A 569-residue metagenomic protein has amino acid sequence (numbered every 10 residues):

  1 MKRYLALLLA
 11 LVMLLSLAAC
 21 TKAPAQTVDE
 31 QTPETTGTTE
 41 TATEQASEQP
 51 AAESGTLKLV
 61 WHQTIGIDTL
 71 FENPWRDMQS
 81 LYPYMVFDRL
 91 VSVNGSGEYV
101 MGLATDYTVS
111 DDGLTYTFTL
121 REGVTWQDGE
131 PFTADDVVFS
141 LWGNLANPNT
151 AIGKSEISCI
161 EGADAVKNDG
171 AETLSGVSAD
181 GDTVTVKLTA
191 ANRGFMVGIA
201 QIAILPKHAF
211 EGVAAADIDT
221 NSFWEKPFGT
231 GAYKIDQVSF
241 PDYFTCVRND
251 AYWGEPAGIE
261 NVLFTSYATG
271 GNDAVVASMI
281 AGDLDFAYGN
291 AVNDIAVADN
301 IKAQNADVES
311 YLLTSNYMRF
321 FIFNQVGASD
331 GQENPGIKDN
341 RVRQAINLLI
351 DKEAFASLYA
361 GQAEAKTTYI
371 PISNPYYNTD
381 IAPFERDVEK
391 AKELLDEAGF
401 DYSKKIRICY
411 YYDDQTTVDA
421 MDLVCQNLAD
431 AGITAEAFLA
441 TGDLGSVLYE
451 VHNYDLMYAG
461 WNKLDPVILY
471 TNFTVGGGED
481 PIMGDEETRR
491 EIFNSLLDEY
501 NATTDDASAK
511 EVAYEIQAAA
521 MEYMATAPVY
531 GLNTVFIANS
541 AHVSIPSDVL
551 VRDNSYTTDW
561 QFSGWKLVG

Functional and structural regions predicted by a protein language model:
V60-D111, F228-G229: N-terminal lobe/hinge region of extracytoplasmic solute-binding protein
T105-G153, T185, S278, G336-K338: Aromatic- and charge-enriched surface segment that lines or borders ligand/interaction sites
T133-S140, G181-T185, G231-A232, E260-N261 (+4 more regions): Alpha-helical secondary-structure segments
K154-E211: Surface-exposed binding/hinge segments that line and control ligand-binding clefts or catalytic entry sites
N192, I199-A257, N261, E389 (+2 more regions): Gly/Pro-rich hinge or "lid" segments in bacterial periplasmic/extracellular proteins
N221, A251-A298: Ligand-site clamp/hinge motif
F240, D396-K463, T534: Ligand/substrate-recognition segments at binding pockets and active sites
A345-Y377, T416, A420-L423, L448-G569: Detector for C-terminal structural segments
